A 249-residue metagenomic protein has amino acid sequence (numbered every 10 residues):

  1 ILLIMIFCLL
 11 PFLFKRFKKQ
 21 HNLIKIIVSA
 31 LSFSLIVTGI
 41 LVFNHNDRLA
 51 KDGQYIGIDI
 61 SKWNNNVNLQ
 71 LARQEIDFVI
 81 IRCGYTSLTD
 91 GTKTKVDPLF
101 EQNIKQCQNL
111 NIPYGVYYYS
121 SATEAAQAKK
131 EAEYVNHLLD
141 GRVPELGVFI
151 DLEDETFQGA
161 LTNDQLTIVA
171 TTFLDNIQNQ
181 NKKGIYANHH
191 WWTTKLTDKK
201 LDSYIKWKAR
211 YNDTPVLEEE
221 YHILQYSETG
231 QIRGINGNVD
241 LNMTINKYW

Functional and structural regions predicted by a protein language model:
I1-F14: Membrane-embedded alpha-helical segments of integral membrane proteins
M5, K25-L41: Hydrophobic membrane-insertion alpha-helices, especially the h-region of bacterial N-terminal signal peptides
K15-I24: Membrane-interface helix-boundary motifs at transmembrane edges
N44, A50-R73, D77, I81-L174 (+1 more regions): Substrate-binding cleft of extracellular glycoside hydrolase catalytic domains
D52-N65, L69, L201-W249: Functionally critical loop-and-helix segments that line ligand-binding/catalytic clefts of soluble enzyme domains
Y134-D154, T197-E220: Structural recognition of alpha->loop->beta junctions
G159-L166, N181-I185, L201-R210: Extracellular glycoside hydrolase catalytic/binding regions
Q180-T194: Aromatic-lined carbohydrate-recognition surfaces of secreted/lumenal glycan-active proteins
